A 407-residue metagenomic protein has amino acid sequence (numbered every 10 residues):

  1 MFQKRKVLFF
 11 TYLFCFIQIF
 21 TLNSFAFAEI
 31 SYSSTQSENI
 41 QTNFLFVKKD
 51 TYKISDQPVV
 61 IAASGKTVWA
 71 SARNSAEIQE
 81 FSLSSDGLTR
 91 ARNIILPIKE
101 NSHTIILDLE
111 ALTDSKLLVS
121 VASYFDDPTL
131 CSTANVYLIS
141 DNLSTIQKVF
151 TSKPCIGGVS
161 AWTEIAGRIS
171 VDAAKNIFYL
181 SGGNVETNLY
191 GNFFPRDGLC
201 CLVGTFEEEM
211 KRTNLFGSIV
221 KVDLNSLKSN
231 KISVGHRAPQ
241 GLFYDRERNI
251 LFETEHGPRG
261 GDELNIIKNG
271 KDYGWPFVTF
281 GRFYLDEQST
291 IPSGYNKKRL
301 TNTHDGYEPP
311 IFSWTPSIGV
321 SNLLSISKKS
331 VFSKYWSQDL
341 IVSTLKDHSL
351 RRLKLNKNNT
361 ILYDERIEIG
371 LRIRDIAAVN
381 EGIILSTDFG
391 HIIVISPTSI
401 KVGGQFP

Functional and structural regions predicted by a protein language model:
M1-K6: N-terminal secretory signal peptides that target proteins for export/translocation
T11-T21: Bacterial N-terminal signal peptides
F14, L130, P154, L199-C201: The N-terminal extracellular segments of secreted preproproteins, especially immediately downstream of signal
Q18-F20, S140, K401: Residues marking helix boundaries in flexible regions
F27-T187, G241, I250-E253, G257 (+2 more regions): Acidic, Gly/Ser/Thr-rich repeat motifs that build Ca2+-stabilized beta-propeller blades
I30-I40, G183-L362, E381, P397-G404: Beta-propeller domain segments
T151-C155, V234, F283, E368-I369: Short, solvent-exposed aromatic-acidic interface loops
T360-V379: Conserved blade-ending motifs and adjacent loop-strand segments that build the rim/top face of beta-propeller domains
